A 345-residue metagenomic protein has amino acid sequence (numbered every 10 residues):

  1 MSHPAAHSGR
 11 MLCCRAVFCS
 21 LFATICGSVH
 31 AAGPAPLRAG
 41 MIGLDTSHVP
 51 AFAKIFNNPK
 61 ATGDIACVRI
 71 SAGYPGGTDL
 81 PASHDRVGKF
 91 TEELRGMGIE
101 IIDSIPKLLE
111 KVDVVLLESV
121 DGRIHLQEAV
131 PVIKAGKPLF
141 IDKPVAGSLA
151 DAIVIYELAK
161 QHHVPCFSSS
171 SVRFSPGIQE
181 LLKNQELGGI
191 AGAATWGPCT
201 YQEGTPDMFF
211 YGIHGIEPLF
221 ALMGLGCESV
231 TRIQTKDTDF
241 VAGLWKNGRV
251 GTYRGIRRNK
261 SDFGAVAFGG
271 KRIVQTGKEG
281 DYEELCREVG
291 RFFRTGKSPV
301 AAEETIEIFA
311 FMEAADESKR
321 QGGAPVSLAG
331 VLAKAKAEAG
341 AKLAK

Functional and structural regions predicted by a protein language model:
M1-F18: Bacterial N-terminal signal peptides that target proteins for export
C14, F22, A31-A135, E157-Q161 (+4 more regions): N-terminal glycine-/serine-/threonine-rich beta1-alpha1-beta2 phosphate-ribose binding loop of Rossmann-like
A32-G33, V115-L116, R294-K345: C-terminal helix-rich "cap/oligomerization" subdomain common to oxidoreductases
D103, I141, C166-S168: Hydrophobic residues in well-ordered beta-strands that form the structural core
G136-P138, K143-P144: Short helix/strand-capping hinge loops at secondary-structure junctions that flank key functional elements
V145-T205: A contiguous active-site-proximal alpha/beta segment in oxidoreductase catalytic domains
A193-K260, E303-A310: Rossmann-like dinucleotide-binding domain that binds NAD(P)(H)
V241-R287: C-terminal substrate-binding/catalytic lobe of Rossmann-fold NAD(P)-dependent oxidoreductases
